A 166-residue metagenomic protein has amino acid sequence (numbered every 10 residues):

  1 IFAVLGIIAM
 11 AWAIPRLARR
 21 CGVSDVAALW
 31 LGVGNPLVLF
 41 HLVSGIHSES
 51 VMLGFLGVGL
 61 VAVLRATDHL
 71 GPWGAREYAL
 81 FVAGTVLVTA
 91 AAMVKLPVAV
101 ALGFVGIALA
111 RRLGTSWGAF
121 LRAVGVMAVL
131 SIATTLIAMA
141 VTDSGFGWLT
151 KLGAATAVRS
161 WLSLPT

Functional and structural regions predicted by a protein language model:
I1-G32, P36-G45, V51-L53, G57-L60 (+2 more regions): Primarily membrane-embedded glycan-assembly and transfer machineries that use lipid-linked glycans
L39-V43, G74-G106: Membrane-interface alpha helices of multi-pass inner-membrane proteins
